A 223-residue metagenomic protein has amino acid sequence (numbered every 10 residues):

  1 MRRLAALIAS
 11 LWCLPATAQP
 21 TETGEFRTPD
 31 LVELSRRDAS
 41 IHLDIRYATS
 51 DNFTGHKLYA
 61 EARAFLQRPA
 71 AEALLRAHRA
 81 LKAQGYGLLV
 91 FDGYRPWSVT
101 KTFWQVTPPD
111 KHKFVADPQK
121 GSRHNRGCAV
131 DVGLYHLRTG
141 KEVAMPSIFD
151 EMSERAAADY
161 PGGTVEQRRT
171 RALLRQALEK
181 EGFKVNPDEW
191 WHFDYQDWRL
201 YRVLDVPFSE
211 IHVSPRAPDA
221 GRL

Functional and structural regions predicted by a protein language model:
M1-R3: Positively charged n-region of N-terminal signal peptides that target proteins for export
A5-P15: Bacterial N-terminal signal peptides
T17-G93, V106-D188, D197-L223: Extracytoplasmic cell-surface/polysaccharide-interacting catalytic and binding patches
P96: Segments that shape or occlude catalytic/ligand-binding pockets
V99: Short, well-ordered surface patches within globular domains
F103: Structured alpha/beta reader/binder surfaces that contact nucleic acids or chromatin modification marks
F193: Conserved metal-phosphate-binding beta-hairpin within the catalytic cores of diverse ATP-dependent phosphoryl-transfer
